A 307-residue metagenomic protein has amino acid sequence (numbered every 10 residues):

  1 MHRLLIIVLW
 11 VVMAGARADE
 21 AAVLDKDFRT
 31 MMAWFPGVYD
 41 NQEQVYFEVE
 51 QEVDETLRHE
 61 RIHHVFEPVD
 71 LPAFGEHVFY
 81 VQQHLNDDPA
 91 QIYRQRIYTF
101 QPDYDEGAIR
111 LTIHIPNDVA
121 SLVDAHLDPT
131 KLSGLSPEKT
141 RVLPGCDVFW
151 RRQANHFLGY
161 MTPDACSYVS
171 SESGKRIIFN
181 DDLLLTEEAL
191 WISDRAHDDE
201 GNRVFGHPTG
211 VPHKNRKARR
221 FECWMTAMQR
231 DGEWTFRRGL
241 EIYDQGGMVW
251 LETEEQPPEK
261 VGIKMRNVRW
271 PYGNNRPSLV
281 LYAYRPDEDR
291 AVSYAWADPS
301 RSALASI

Functional and structural regions predicted by a protein language model:
M1-L4: Positively charged n-region of N-terminal signal peptides that target proteins for export
I6-A18: Hydrophobic h-region of N-terminal signal peptides that target proteins for export in Gram-negative bacteria
M13-G15, D54, F205: Alpha-helix boundary/interfacial micro-motifs
D19-D25: Cleaved targeting-peptide boundary
E20, E52-D54: Intrinsically disordered, low-complexity coil segments
D25-P36, D40-E52, Y80-I307: Calycin-type beta-barrel ligand-binding domains and close structural analogs
E55-Q95: N-terminal glycine/threonine-rich, aromatic-flanked beta-hairpin/loop signature
